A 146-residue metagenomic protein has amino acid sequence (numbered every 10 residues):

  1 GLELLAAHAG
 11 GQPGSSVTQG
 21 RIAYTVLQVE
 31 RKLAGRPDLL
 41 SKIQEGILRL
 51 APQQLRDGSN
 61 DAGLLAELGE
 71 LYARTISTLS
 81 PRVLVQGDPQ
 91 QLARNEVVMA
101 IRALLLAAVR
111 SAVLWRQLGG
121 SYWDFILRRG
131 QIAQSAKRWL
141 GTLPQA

Functional and structural regions predicted by a protein language model:
G1-S59: Long amphipathic alpha-helical segments with strong coiled-coil/leucine-zipper propensity
L5-Q12, Q28-A34, A62-T75, N95-M99 (+1 more regions): Phosphate-binding glycine-rich loops and adjacent basic patches that engage nucleotide phosphates, nucleic-acid
Q12, Q19, Q28, Q44 (+6 more regions): Residue-identity detector for glutamine
G14, R21, D38, G63 (+2 more regions): A structural signal for alpha-helical segments
V26-A34, L50, T75, A112-L118 (+1 more regions): Generic structural signal for hydrophobic core residues of well-folded globular domains
K42, G46-R49, E67, L71 (+1 more regions): Charge-rich, solvent-exposed alpha-helical interaction surfaces
P52-G120: Conserved binding-pocket/active-site segment within a compact domain
A100-A146: Alpha-helical oligomerization segments
